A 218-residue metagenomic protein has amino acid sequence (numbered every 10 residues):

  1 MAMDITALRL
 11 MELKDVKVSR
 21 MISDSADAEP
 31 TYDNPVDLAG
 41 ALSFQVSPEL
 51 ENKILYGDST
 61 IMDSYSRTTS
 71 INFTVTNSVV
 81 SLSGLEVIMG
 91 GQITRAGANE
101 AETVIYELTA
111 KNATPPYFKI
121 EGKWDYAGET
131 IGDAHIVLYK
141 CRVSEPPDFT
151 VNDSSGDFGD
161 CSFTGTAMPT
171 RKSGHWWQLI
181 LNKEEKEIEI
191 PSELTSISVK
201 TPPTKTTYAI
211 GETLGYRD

Functional and structural regions predicted by a protein language model:
M1-Q45, T201-D218: Polar/acidic, low-complexity leader/linker segments enriched in S/T/G and N/D
A2-D4, V80-K111: Charged, amphipathic alpha-helical segments
A28-T68: N-terminal interaction modules that seed assembly of large macromolecular complexes
K53-I61, A96-I105, P147: Short acidic (Asp/Glu) patches
T60-G84, D157-R171: Oligomerization/assembly interface segments of phage tail-like spikes and tubes
S64-S66, Y106-K111, T130, F149-G159: Exposed beta-sheet edge/beta-hairpin loop segments within beta-rich domains
E102-P146: Short helix-loop boundary/capping segments
V137-D218: Mixed-charge, glycine-accented linear interaction segment located at domain edges/termini
